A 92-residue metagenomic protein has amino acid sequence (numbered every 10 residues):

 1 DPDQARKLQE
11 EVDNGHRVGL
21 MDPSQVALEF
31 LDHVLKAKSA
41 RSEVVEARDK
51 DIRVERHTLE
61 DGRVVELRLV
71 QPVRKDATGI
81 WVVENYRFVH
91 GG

Functional and structural regions predicted by a protein language model:
P2-E10, R87-G92: Low-complexity, intrinsically disordered terminal/linker segments enriched in charged and Gly/Pro repeats
R6-I52: Mature extracytoplasmic domains of secretory-pathway proteins
D51-R53, I80-W81: Generic detector of bulky aromatic hydrophobic side chains
R53-E60: Short beta-strand segments that buttress and anchor functional surface loops
V65-G92: Short beta-strand edge/turn micro-motifs at domain boundaries
